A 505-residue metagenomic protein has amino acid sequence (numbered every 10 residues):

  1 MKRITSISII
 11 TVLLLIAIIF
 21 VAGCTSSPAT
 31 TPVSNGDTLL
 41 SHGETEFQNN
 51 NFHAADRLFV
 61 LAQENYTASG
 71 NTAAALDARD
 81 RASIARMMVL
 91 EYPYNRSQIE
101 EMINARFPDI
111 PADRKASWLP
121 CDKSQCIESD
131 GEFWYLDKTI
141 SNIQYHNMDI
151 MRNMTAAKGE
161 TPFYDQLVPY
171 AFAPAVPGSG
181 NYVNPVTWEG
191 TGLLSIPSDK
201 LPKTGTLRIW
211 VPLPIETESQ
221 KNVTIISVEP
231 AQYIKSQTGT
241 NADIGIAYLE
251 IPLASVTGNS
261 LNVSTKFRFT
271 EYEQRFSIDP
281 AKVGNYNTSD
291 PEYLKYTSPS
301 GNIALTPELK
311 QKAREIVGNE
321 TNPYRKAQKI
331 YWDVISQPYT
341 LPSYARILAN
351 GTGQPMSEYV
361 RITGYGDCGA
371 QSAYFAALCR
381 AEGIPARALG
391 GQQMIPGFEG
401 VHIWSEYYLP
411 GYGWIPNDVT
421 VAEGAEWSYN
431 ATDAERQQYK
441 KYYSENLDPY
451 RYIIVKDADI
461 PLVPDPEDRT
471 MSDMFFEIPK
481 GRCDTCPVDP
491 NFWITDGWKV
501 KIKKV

Functional and structural regions predicted by a protein language model:
M1-P32, S405: Secretory targeting signatures
T31-L61, N65: Alpha-helical segment of the N-proximal tetratricopeptide repeat
G36, G43, Q63, L76 (+2 more regions): Conserved small-residue packing positions in alpha-helical repeats and bundles
S41, T45, A370-D465: Hydrophobic/aromatic-rich core segments of domains that either
F47, G239-D243, S255-E358, I362: Acidic low-complexity segments
D80-Q274: Intrinsically disordered, low-complexity N-terminal segments that are enriched in acidic
P323-I330, G364-C379: Active-site nucleophilic cysteine motif
Y439-V505: Low-complexity, Gly/Ser/Thr/Pro-rich intrinsically disordered linker/tail segments
